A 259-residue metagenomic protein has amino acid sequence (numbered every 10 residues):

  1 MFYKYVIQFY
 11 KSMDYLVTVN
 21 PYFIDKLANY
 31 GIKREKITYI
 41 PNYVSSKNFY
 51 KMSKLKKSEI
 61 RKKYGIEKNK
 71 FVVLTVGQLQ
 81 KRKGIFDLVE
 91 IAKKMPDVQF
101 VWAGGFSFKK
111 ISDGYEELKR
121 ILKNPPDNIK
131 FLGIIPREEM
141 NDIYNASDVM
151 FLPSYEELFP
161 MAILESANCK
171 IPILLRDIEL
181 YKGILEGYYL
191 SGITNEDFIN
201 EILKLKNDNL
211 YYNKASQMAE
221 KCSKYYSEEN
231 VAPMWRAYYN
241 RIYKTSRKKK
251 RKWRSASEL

Functional and structural regions predicted by a protein language model:
Y22, Y43: Carbohydrate-associated surface elements
V44, V76, Q99-E116, G133: Glycosyltransferase donor-sugar binding loop
E67-K83, V89-K93, V101-A103: Conserved donor-binding/catalytic core segment of Leloir-type glycosyltransferases
G114-I135: Nucleotide-activated donor-binding/catalytic signature segment of Leloir-type glycosyltransferases, i.e., the conserved
I134, D142-S147: Short alpha-helical donor nucleotide-sugar binding micro-motif in glycosyltransferases
Y155: Aromatic "clamp/platform" in nucleotide-sugar-dependent glycosyltransferases that forms part of the donor/acceptor
I163, P172-L175: Short hydrophobic beta-strand element within catalytic cores of glycosyltransferases and related nucleotide-activated
G187-E196, K204-N209: Conserved acidic donor-binding segment of nucleotide-sugar-dependent glycosyltransferases
